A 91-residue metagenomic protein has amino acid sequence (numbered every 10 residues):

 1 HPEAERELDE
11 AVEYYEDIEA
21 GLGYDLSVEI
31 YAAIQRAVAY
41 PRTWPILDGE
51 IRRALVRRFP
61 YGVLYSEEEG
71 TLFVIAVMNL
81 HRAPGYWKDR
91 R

Functional and structural regions predicted by a protein language model:
H1-S27: Arg/Lys-rich, positively charged N-terminal/basic patches that mediate binding to nucleic acids
E10, Y14-D17, R36-A39, E67: Conserved amphipathic alpha-helical interaction elements at protein-protein interfaces in regulatory, energy-coupling
V12, E19, P41, D48 (+2 more regions): Short, flexible helix/strand-to-coil boundary loops that buttress conserved ligand/catalytic motifs in alpha/beta
A32-R57, P84: A short, surface-exposed loop/turn module that caps and links secondary-structure elements
G62, S66-R91: Enriched for short, Lys/Arg-rich terminal
